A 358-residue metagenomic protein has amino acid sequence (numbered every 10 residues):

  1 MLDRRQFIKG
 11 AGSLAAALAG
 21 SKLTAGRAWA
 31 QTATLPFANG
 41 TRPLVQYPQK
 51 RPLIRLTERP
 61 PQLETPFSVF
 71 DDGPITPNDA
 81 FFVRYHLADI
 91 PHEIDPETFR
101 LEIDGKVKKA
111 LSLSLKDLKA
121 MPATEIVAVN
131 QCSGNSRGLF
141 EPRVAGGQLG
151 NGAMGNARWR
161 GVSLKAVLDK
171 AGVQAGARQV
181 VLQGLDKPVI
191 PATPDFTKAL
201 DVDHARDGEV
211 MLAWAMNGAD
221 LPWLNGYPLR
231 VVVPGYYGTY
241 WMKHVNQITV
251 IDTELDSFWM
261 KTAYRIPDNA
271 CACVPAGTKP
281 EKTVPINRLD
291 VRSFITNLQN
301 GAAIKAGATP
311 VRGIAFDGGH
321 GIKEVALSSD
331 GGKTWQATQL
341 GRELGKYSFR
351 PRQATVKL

Functional and structural regions predicted by a protein language model:
L2-A80, R84-E102, V107-K109, L113-K116 (+3 more regions): Extended, aromatic/histidine-rich regions of cofactor-dependent oxidoreductases associated with respiratory
A123-A153: Short, conserved helix/loop micro-motifs enriched in His/Cys and acidic residues
G155-R160: Mid-length scaffold segments of soluble, non-membrane domains
